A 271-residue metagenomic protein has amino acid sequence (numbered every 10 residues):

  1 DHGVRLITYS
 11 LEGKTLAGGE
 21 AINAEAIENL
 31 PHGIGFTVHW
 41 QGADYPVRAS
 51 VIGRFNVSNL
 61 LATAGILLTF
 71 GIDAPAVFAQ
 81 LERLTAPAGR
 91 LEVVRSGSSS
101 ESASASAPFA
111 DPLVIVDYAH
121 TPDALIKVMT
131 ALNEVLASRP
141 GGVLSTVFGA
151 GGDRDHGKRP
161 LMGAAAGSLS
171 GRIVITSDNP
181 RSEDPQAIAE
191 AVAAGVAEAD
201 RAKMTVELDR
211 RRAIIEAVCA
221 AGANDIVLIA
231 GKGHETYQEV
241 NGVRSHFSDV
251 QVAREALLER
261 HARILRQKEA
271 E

Functional and structural regions predicted by a protein language model:
D1, T15-G18, Y237-Q238: Short loop/helix-cap segments at secondary-structure boundaries that form the rim of catalytic
G3-R5, H32, G42, I52-F55 (+1 more regions): ATP-dependent carboxylate-amine ligase
I7-S10: N-terminal beta-hairpin/loop module of FHA
E12-A17, N29: Active-site loops of AMP-binding adenylate-forming
A21, D44-R48: Well-ordered beta-strand positions in beta-sheet-rich domains
N29-G35: A short, compositionally biased
F36-V38, V47: Short beta-strand motif preference
